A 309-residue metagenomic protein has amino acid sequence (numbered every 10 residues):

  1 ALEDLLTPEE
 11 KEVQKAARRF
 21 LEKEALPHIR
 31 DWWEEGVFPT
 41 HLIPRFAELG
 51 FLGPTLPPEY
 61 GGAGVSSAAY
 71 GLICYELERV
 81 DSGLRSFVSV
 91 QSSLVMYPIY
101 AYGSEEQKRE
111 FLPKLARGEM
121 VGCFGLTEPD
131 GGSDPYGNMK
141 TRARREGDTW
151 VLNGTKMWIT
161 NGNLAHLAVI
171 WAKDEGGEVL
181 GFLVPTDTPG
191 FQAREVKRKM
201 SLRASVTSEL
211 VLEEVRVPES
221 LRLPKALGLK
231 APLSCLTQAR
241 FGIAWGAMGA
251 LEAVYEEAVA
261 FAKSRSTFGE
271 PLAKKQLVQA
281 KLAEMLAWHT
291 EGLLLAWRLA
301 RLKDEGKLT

Functional and structural regions predicted by a protein language model:
L2-V13, Q192-E291: Glycine-rich beta->alpha junctions and the first turn(s) of the following alpha-helix
E10, L21, G50, P57 (+9 more regions): Buried hydrophobic positions in well-ordered alpha/beta secondary-structure cores of metabolic enzymes
L26-V37, V259, K263-A273, L286-T309: C-terminal helix-coil-helix/basic helical segment that borders enzyme active sites and/or dimer interfaces and provides
E48-V121, T160-L167, H289, K303-K307: Internal helix-loop-helix
G131-P135, W150: Hydrophobic, small-residue-rich alpha-helical packing segments that form membrane-like cores
G132, M157-N163, Q238-G242: Glycine-rich phosphate/pyrophosphate-binding beta-alpha loops
T141-R144: A structural signal for short hydrophobic beta-strand segments in well-ordered beta-sheet cores
D148-T149, N153-R194: A short core secondary-structure module
